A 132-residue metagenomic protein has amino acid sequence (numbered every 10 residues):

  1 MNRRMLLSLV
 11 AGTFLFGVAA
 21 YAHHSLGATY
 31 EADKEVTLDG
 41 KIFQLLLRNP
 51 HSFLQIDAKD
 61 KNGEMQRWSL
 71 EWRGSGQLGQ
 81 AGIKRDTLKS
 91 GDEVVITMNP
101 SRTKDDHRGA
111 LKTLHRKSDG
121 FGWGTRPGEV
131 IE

Functional and structural regions predicted by a protein language model:
L6-L7: N-terminal export leaders
G17-A19: N-terminal signal peptide c-region/cleavage motif recognized by signal peptidases
Y21-V36: Short boundary/loop segments of OB/S1/cold-shock single-stranded nucleic-acid-binding domains
G40-I42: Conserved hydrophobic positions within beta-strands
R48-K59: Short aromatic-glycine-enriched beta-strand elements
W72-Q80: Short, structured beta-strand/loop micro-motifs enriched in basic residues and often containing a Trp
Q80-I96: Short nucleic-acid-contacting surface segments enriched for D/E, G, S/T with interspersed K/R
S101-G128: OB-fold/S1-family single-stranded nucleic acid-binding modules
